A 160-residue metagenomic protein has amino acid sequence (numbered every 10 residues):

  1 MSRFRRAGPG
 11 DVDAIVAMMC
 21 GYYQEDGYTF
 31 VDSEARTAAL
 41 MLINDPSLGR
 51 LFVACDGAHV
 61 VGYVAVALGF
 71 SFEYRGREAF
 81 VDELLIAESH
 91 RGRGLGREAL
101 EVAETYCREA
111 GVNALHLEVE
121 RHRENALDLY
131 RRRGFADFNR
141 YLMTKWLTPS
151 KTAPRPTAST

Functional and structural regions predicted by a protein language model:
R3-A17: A short beta-loop-alpha structural element at the N-terminal edge of CoA-dependent acyl/N-acetyltransferase catalytic
V16-M41: Conserved GNAT-fold acetyl-CoA-binding loop/helix
M41-V53, F80: A short helix-loop-beta-strand connector motif used in the catalytic cores of GNAT acetyltransferases and, in some
L48, H59-G62, N125: Glycine-rich acetyl-CoA-binding "A-motif" of GNAT/NAT acetyltransferases
V53, H59-L68: Conserved beta-strand in the GNAT
I86, G92-T105, R132: Conserved acetyl-CoA-binding loop-helix of GNAT-fold acetyltransferases
L100, C107-E118: Conserved GNAT acetyl-CoA-binding A-motif
N113-A126, T144-P149: Conserved beta-strand-loop-alpha-helix junction that forms the acyl-donor binding cleft
